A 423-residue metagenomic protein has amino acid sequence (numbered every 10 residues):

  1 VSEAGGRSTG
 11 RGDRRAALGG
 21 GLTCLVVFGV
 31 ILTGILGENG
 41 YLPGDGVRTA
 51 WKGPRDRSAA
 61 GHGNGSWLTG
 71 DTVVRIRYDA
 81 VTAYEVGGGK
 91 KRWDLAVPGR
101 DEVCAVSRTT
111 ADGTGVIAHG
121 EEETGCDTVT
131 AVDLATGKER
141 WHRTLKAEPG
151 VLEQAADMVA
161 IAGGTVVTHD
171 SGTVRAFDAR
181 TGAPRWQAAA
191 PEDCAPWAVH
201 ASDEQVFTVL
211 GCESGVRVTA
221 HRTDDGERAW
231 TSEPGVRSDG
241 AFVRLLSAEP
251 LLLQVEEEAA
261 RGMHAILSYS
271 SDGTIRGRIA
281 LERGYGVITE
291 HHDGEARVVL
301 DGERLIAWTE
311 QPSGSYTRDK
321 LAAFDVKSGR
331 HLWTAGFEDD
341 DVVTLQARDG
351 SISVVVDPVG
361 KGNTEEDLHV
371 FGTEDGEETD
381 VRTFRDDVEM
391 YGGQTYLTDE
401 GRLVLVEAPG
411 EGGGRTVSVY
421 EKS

Functional and structural regions predicted by a protein language model:
V1-R11: Intrinsically disordered, low-complexity Pro/Gly-rich regions
S2-E3, R15-E38, A60-Y78, E102-V129 (+7 more regions): Repeat-blade elements of multi-bladed beta-propeller folds
G10-T23, L32-T72, D79-A105, D133 (+7 more regions): Aromatic (tryptophan-biased) beta-strands that constitute blades/sheets of beta-rich domains
E85-G88, D133, D178, R222 (+4 more regions): Structural recognition of the beta-propeller blade-terminating site
E139-T165, S171-T173, R180, P184-P196: Asp-box/WD-like beta-propeller blade repeats and closely related beta-sheet repeat scaffolds
T181-S232: Internal metal/ion-chelating core segments
R237-S238, G277-H292, H331-Q346, D375-T398: Conserved blade-ending motifs and adjacent loop-strand segments that build the rim/top face of beta-propeller domains
S313, A322-S328, T334: Accessory, solvent-exposed terminal regions and/or long lumenal/extracellular loops of proteins
